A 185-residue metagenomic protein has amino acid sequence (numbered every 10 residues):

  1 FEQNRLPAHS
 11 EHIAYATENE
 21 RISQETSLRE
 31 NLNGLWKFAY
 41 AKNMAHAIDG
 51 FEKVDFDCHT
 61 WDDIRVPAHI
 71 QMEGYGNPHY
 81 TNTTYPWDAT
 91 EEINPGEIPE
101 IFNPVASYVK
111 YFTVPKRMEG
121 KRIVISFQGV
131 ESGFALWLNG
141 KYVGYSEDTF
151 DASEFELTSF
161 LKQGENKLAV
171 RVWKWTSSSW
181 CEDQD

Functional and structural regions predicted by a protein language model:
E2, L6, A14, E18 (+7 more regions): Accessory beta-strand-rich segments of carbohydrate-active enzymes
Q24-N33, V54: N-terminal helix-cap/turn-to-beta initiation motif at the start of protein domains
R29, K37-A47: Primarily extracytoplasmic ectodomains and periplasmic/lumenal surface modules that are beta-strand-rich
N33, C58, Y108-V109: Hydrophobic residues on conserved beta-strands that form the core of alpha/beta folds
A47-V66: Short Gly/aromatic-enriched secondary-structure transition segments
T81, P86-E91: Aromatic- and acidic-residue-enriched carbohydrate-binding clefts of CAZyme catalytic domains
